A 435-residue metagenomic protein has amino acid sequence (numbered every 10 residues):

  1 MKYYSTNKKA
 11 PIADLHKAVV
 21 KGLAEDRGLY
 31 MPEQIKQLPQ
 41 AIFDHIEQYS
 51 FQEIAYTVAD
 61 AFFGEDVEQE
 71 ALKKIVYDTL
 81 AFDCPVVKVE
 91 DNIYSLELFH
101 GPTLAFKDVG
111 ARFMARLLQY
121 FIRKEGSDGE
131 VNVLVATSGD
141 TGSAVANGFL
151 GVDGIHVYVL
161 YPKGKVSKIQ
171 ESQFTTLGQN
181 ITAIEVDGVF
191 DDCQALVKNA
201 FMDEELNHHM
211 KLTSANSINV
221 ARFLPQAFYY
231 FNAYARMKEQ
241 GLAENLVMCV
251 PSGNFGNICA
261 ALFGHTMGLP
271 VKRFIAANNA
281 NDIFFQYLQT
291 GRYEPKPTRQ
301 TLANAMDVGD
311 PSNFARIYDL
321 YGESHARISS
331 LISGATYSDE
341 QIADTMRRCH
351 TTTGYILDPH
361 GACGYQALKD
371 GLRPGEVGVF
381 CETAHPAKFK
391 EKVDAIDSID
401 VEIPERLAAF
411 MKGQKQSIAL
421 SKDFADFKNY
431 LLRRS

Functional and structural regions predicted by a protein language model:
M1-S435: PLP-dependent amino-acid enzyme catalytic core
